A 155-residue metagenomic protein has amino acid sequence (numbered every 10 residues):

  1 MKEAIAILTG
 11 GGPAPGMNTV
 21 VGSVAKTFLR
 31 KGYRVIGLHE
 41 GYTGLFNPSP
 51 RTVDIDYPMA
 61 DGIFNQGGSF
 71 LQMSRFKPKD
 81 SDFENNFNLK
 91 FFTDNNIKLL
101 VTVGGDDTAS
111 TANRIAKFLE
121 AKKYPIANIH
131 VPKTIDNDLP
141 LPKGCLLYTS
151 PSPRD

Functional and structural regions predicted by a protein language model:
K2-F46: N-terminal phosphate-binding or glycine-rich loops at protein starts, especially the Walker A/P-loop of NTPases
K2-I5, R30-R34, N65-G68, N95-L99 (+2 more regions): Short coil/turn connectors at secondary-structure junctions
A4-G12, S69-S74, K98-G104: Short glycine-rich or small-residue beta-strand-to-loop segments that form or flank ligand, phosphate, metal/Fe-S
G10-G12, Y33, L38-T43, R75-F76 (+3 more regions): Short, ordered loop/turn segments at secondary-structure junctions
V20-V24, D107-K122: Short Gly/Thr/Asp-enriched flexible loops that form oxyanion-binding sites at enzyme active sites
P48-K98, T108, L146-L147: Glycine-rich oxoanion-binding loops at beta->alpha junctions
F118-P142: Short, acidic/small-residue loops that bind anionic groups at enzyme active sites
Y148-D155: Conserved small/polar residues in nucleotide/adenosyl-binding loops
